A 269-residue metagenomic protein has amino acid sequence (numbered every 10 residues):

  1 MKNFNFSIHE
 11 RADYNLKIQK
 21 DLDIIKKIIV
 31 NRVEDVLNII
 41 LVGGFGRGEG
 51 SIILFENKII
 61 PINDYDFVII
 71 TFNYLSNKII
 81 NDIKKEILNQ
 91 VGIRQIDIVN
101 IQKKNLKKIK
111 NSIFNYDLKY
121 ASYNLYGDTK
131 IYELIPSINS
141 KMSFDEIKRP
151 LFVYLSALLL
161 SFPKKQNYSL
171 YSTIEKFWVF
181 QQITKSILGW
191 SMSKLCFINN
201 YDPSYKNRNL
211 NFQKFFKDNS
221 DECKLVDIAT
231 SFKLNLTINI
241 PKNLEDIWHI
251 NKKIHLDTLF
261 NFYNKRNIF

Functional and structural regions predicted by a protein language model:
M1-E34: N-terminal regions immediately upstream of nucleotidyltransferase
N5-K17, I80-K185, G189-S193, F197 (+3 more regions): Conserved NTP/Mg2+-binding pocket subregion across the NTase superfamily
K26-Y65, I70-L75: Active-site nucleotide-donor binding segment shared across nucleotidyl transfer reactions
G46-R47, S193-L195, Y201: Short, solvent-exposed loop/turn segments at secondary-structure junctions
S220-N239: Histidine-centered, metal-coordinating catalytic motifs and their short helical/loop contexts
K242-N243: Compositionally biased, intrinsically disordered linkers/stalks adjacent to structured regions
